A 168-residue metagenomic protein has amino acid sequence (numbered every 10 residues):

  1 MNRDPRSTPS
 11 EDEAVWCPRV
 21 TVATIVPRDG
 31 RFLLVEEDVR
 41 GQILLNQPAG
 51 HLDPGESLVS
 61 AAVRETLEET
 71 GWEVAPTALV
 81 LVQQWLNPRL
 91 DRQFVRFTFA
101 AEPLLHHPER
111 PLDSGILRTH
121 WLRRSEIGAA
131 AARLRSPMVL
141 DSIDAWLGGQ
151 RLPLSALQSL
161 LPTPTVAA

Functional and structural regions predicted by a protein language model:
M1-A23: Acidic, metal-coordinating catalytic segment for phosphate/diphosphate chemistry, firing primarily on the Nudix
D12, V80-P88: Short, solvent-exposed loop/turn elements at beta->coil junctions and helix N-caps that rim active or binding pockets
W16-P18, I43, Q93-V95: Residue-level preference for beta-strand/loop junctions
A23, R31, R118: Conserved beta-strand and immediately adjacent loop positions that scaffold enzyme active sites
R28-E68: Conserved Nudix-box catalytic region and its N-terminal flanking loop in Nudix hydrolases and closely related
L52-A75, W85-M138, A168: Unchanged
L79-V82, W121, S159-P162: Hydrophobic/anchoring residues in structured secondary elements
D141-A168: Charged phosphate-binding loop/patch that engages nucleotide di/tri-phosphates or the phosphate backbone of nucleic
